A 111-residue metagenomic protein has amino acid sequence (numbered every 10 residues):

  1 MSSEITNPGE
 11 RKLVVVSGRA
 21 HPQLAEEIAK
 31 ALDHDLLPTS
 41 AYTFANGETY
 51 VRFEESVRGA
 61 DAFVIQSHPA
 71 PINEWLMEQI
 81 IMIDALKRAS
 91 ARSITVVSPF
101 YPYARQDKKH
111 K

Functional and structural regions predicted by a protein language model:
M1-K111: PRPP-associated nucleotide enzymes
